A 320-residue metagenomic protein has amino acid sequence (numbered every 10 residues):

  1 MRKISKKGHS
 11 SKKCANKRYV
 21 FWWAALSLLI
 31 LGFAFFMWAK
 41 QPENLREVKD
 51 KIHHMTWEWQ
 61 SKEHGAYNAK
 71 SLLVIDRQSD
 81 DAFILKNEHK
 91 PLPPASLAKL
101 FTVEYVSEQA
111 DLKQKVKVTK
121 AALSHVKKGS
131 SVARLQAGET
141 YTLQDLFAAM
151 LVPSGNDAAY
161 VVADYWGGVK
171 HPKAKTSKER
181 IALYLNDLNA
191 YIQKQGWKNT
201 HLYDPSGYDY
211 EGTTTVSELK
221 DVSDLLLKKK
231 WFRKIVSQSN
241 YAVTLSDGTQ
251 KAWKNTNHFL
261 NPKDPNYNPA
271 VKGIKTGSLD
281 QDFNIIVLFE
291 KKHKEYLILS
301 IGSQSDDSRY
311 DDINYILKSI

Functional and structural regions predicted by a protein language model:
M1-V20: N-terminal Lys/Arg-rich, disordered targeting/topogenic segments
R2, A39-S217, L226-L227: Active-site-adjacent loops and short helices of periplasmic peptidoglycan-processing enzymes
A15, L31-G32, D187, K292: A general marker of short, structured functional hotspots
K17-R18, F33, G248: Alpha-helical structural elements
W22-F36: Hydrophobic membrane-insertion alpha-helices, especially the h-region of bacterial N-terminal signal peptides
W23, N44-S71, D164-I320: Penicillin-recognizing serine hydrolase domain
